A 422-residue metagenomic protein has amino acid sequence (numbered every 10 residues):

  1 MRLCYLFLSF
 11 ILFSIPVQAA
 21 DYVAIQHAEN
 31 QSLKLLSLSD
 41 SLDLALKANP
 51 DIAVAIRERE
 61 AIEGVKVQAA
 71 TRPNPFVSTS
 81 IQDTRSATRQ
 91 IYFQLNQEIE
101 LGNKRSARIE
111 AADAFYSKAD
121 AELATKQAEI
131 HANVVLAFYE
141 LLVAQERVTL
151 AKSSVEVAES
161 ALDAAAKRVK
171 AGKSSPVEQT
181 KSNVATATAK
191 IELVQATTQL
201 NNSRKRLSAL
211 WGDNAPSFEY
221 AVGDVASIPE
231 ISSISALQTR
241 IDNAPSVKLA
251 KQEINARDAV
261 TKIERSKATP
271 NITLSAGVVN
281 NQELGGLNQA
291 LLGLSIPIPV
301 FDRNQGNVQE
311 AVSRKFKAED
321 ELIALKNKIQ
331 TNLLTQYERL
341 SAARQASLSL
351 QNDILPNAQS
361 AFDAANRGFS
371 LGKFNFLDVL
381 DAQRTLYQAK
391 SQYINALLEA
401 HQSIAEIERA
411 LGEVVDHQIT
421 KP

Functional and structural regions predicted by a protein language model:
Y5, D21, K126-N243, Q336-R339 (+1 more regions): Periplasmic alpha-helical coiled-coil/stalk elements that build and connect Gram-negative outer-membrane
Y5-S14: Bacterial N-terminal signal peptides
L6, A20-I25, N30, Q392-P422: Acidic, low-complexity, intrinsically disordered peripheral segments
I15-A19: Sec/Tat signal peptide C-region and signal peptidase I cleavage site
A20-E140, V148, A158, K173-Q179 (+3 more regions): Short flexible linkers and secondary-structure junctions
A20-Y22, D43-L101, D213, Q238-D320 (+4 more regions): A small-residue-enriched
V54-A69, K126, I130-A151, S160-L162 (+5 more regions): Amphipathic alpha-helical coiled-coil segments
E110-D113, P176-A185, F376-Q383: Short, charged, amphipathic alpha-helical segments
